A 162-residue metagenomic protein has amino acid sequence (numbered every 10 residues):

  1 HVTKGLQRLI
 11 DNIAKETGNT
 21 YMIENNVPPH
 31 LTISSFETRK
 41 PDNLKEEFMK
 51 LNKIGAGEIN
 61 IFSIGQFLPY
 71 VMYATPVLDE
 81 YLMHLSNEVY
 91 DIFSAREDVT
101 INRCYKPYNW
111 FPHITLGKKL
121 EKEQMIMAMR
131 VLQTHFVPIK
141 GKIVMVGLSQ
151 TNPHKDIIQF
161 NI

Functional and structural regions predicted by a protein language model:
H1-E58, E80-K140, D156-I162: Basic, often amphipathic N-terminal segments
G55-A56, F62-L68: Glycine/serine-rich loop-strand microenvironments at binding/catalytic pocket rims
I64-F67, I143-I157: Glycine-rich beta-strand-turn "strand-cap" elements at beta-sheet edges
F67-Y70, N109-W110: Acidic/polar active-site rim loop that often engages polyanionic ligands
V77: Surface loops and adjacent helix of pleckstrin homology
